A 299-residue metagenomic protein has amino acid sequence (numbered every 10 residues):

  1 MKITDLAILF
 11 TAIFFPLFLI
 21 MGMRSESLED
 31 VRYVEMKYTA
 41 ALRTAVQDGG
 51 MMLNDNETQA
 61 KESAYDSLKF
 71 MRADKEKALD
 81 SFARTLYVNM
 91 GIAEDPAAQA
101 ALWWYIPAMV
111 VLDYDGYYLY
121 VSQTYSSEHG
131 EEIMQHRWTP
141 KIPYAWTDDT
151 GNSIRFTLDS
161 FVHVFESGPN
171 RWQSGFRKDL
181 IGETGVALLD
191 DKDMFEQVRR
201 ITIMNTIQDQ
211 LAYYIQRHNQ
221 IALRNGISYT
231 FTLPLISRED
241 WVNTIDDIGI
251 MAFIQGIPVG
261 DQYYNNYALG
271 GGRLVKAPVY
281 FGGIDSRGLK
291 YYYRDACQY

Functional and structural regions predicted by a protein language model:
M1-I13: N-terminal signal-anchor/signal peptide hydrophobic helix marking the start of the first transmembrane segment
I3-L6, F18, L28, R32: Mobile, glycine-rich extracellular loop/lid and propeptide segments that shape or gate substrate/ligand access
I13-S27: C-terminal juxtamembrane segment of a hydrophobic transmembrane alpha-helix
S25-A40: Juxtamembrane membrane-water interface segments immediately C-terminal to a transmembrane helix
Y38-E57: N-terminal alpha-helical signal peptides/signal-anchor transmembrane segments
A60-Y280: Amphipathic heptad-repeat coiled-coil/leucine-zipper-like oligomerization helices
G283-Y299: Mature, structured domains enriched in cysteine- and short glycine motifs
